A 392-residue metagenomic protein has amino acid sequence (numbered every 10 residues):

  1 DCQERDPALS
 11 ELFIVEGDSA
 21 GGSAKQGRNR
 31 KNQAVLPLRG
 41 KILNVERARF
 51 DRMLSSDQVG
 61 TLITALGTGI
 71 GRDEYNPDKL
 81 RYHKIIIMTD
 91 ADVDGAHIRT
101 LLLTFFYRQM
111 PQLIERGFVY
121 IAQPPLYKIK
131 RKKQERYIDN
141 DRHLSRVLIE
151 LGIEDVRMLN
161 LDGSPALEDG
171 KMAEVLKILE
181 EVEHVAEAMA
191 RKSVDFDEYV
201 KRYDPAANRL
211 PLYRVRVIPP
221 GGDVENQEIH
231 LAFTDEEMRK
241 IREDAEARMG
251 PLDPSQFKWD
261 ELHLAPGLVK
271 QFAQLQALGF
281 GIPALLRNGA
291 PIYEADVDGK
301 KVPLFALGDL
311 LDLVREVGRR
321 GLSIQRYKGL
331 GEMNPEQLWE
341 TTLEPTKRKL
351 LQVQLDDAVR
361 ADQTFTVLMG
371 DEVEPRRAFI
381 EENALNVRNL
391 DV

Functional and structural regions predicted by a protein language model:
D1-V392: Conserved phosphate-chemistry cores used by DNA topoisomerases
